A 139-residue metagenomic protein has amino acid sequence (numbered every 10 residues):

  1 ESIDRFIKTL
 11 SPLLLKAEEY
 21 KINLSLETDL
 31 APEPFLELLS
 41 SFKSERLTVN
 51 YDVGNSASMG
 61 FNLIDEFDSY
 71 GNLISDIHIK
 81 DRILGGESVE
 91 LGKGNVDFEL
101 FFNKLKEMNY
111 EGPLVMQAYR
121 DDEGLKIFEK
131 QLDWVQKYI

Functional and structural regions predicted by a protein language model:
E1-T48: Active-site acidic/histidine proton-transfer and metal-coordination neighborhood in alpha/beta enzyme cores
P32-Y51, N55-I139: Histidine-acidic metal/acid-base catalytic patches
